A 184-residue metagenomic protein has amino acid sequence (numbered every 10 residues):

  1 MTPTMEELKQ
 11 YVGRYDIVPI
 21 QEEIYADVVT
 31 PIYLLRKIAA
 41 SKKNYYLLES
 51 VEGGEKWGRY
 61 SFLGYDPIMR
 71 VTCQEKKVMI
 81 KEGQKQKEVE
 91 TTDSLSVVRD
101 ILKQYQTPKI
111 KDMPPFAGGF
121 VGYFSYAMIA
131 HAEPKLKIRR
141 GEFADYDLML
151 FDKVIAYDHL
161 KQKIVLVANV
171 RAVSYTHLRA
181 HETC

Functional and structural regions predicted by a protein language model:
M1-T72: An N-terminal JmjN-like helical accessory module and its immediate linker preceding a catalytic domain
K37, S41, G54-Y105: N-terminus-centric sequence/structural signature that marks the extreme N-terminus and adjacent "lid/interface" module
S50-E52, Y123-A130, L150-K153, H159 (+1 more regions): Short, structured patches in soluble enzyme cores that scaffold and shape functional sites
R70-V71, R140-L160: Structural signature of FAD isoalloxazine-binding scaffolds in flavoprotein oxidoreductases
V98-I110, E133-E142: Short acidic (Asp/Glu) patches
A117-I138: Extended, Lys/Arg-enriched charged tracts that mediate electrostatic binding to polyanionic substrates
S174: Cytosolic ligand/metal-binding cores
H177-C184: Single conserved hydrophobic/aromatic residue that forms the stacking wall/gate of nucleotide- or nucleobase-binding
